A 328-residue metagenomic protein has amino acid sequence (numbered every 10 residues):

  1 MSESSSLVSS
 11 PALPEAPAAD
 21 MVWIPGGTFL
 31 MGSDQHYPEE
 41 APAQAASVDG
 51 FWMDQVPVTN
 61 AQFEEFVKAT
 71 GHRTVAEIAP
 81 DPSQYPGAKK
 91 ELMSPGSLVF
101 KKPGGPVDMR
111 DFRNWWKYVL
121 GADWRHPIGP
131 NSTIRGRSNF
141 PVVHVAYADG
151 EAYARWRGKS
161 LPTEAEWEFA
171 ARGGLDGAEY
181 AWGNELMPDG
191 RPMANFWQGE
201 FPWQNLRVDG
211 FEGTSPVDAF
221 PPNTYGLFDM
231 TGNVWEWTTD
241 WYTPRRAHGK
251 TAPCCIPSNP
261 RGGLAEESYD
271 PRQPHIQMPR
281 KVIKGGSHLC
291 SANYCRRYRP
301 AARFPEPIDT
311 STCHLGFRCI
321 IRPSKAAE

Functional and structural regions predicted by a protein language model:
M1-A16: N-terminal pre-domain segments of enzymes
E3, W23-I24, L30, D34-Q35 (+2 more regions): Functional-site microenvironments in short loops/helix caps that host divalent-cation chemistry
S9-P11, P38-A43, M109-F112, Y269-P271 (+1 more regions): Short, P/G- and charge-enriched loop/turn segments at secondary-structure junctions
A45-G50: A short N-terminal beta-strand-loop micro-motif at the entrance of redox/enzyme domains
F51, F66-V75, R157: Short capping motifs at secondary-structure boundaries
D54: An anion-binding catalytic pocket shared by soluble metabolic enzymes
T59: Acidic-aromatic/histidine active-site loop/patch
C313-A326: Short, structured beta-strand segments at or near domain termini in extracellular proteins/domains
